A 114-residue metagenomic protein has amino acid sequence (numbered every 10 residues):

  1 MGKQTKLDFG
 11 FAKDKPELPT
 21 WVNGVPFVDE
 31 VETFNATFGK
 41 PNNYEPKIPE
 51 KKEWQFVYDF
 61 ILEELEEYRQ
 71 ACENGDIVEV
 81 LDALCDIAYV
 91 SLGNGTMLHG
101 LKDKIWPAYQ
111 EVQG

Functional and structural regions predicted by a protein language model:
G2-G114: Flexible "arm" and connector segments at domain edges
